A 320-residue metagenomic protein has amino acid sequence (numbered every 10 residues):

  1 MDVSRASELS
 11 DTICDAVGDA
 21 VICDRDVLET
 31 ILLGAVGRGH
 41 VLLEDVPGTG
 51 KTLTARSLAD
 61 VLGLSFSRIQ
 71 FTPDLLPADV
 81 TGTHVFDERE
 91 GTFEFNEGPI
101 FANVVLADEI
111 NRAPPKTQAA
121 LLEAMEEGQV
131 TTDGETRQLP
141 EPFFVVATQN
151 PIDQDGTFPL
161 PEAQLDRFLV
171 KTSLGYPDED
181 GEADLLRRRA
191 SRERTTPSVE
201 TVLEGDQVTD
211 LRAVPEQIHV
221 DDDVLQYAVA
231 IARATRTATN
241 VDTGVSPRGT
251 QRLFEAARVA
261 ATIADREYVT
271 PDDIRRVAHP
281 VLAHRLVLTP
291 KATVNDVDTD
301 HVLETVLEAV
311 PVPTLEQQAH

Functional and structural regions predicted by a protein language model:
V3-S7, A20, T157, L174-V245 (+5 more regions): Conserved C-terminal "switch" segment of AAA+ ATPases
S4-V41, V46: Pre-Walker A (pre-P-loop) alpha-helix and adjacent loop at the N terminus of AAA/AAA+ ATPase modules, a conserved
I31-L32, F86-L106, E135: Conserved alpha-helical scaffold flanking the Walker A/P-loop in AAA+ ATPase domains
A35-P73, P77: Walker A/P-loop
D45, D108-E109, A120: Walker B catalytic acidic pair
V46, V80, T148: P-loop (Walker A) phosphate-binding loop of NTP-binding proteins
R56-S57, T237-H320: C-terminal engagement/docking regions of AAA+ P-loop ATPases
D87-E90, T117, E127-V202, L211-E216 (+1 more regions): Canonical AAA+ ATPase core
